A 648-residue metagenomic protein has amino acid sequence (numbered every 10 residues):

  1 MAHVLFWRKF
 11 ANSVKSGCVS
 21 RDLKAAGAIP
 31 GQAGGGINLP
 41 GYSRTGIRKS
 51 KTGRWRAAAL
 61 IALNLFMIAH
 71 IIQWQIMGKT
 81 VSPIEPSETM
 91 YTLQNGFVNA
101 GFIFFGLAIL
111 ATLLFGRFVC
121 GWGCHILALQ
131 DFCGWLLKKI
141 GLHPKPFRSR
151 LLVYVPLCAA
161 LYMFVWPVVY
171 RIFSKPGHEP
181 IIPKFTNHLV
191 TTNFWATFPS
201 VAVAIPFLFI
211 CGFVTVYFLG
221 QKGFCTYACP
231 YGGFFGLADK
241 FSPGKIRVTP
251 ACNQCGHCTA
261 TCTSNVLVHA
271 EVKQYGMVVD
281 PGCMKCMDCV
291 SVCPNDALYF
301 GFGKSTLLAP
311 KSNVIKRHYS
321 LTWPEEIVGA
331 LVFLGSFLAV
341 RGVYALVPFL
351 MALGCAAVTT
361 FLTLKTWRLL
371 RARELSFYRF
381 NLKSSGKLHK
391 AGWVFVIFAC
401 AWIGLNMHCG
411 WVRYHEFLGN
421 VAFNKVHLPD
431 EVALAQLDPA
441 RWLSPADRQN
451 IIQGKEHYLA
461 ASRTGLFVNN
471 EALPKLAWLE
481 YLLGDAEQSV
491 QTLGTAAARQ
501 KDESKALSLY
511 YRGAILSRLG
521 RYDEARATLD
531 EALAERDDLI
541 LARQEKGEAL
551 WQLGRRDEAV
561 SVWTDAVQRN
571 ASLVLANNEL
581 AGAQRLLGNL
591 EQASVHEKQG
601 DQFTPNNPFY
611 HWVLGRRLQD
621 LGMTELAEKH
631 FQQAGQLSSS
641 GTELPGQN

Functional and structural regions predicted by a protein language model:
A2-G276, S291, D296-A440, N450-Q453: Non-ligating segments of multi-cofactor redox enzymes
M407-A498, E524: Membrane-interface segments at or immediately adjacent to transmembrane helices that form the boundary between
V412, N469-E471, E503-L507, I540-L541 (+3 more regions): Helix-start (N-cap) detector for alpha-helical repeat units in TPR-like alpha-solenoids, especially tetratricopeptide
I451, Y458-L459, L493, L529 (+3 more regions): Hydrophobic/aromatic packing residues within the alpha-helices of TPR/SEL1-like helical repeat arrays
L482, R518, Q552-L553, L586-L587 (+1 more regions): Register position in tetratricopeptide repeats
